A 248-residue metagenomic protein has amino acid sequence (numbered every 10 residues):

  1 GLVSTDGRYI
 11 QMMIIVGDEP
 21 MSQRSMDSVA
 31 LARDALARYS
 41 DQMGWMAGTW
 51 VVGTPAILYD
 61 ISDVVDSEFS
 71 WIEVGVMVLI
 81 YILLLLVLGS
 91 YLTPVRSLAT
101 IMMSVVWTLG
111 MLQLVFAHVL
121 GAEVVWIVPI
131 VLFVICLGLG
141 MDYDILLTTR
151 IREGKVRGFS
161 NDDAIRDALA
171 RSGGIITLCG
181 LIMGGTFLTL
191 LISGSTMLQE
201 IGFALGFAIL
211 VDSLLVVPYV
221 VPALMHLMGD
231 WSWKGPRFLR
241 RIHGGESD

Functional and structural regions predicted by a protein language model:
G1-L92, I101-L114, H118: Structured non-transmembrane domains adjacent to transmembrane bundles in polytopic membrane proteins
Q11, L98, L132, I145-R152 (+3 more regions): Re-entrant/interfacial helical elements at transmembrane boundaries that shape and gate the permeation pathway
D66, S70, V74, A99-T100 (+5 more regions): Internal alpha-helical transmembrane segments of multi-pass membrane proteins, especially GPCRs
Y81-L85, L137, A170-K234: Hydrophobic, glycine/alanine-rich multi-pass transmembrane helices and their short helix-loop junctions in large
S90-A99, A117-F133, I192-F207, L214 (+1 more regions): Membrane-water interface of transmembrane alpha-helices in multipass transporters/channels
T93-T148, M225: Hydrophobic transmembrane alpha-helices and their membrane-interface caps in long multi-pass transport proteins
G154-T177: Helix-loop junctions and hydrophobic alpha-helical segments within the transmembrane domains of large membrane
H226-D248: Membrane-proximal cytoplasmic C-terminal regulatory module of class A 7TM GPCRs
